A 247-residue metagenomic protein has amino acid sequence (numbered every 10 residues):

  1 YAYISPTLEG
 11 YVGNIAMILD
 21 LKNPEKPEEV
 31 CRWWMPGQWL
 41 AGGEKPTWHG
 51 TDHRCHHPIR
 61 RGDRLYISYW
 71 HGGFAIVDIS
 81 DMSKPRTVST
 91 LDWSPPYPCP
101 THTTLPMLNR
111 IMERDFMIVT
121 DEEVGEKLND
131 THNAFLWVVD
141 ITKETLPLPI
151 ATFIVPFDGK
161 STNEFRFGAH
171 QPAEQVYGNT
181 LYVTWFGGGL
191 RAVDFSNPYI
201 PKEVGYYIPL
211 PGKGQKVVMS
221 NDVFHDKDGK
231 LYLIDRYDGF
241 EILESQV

Functional and structural regions predicted by a protein language model:
Y1-V247: Feature marking well-ordered beta-strand scaffolds used for ligand recognition
